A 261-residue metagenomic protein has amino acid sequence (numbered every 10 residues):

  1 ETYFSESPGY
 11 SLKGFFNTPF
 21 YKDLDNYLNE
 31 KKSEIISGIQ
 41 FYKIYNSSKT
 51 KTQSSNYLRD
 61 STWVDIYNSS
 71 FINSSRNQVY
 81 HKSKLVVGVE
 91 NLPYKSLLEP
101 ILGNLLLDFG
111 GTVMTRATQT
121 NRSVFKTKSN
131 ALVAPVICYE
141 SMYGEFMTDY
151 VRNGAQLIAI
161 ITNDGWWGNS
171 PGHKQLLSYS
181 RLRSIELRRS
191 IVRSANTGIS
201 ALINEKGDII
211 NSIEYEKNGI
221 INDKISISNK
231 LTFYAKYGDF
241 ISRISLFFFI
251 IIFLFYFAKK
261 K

Functional and structural regions predicted by a protein language model:
E1-K261: Solvent-exposed soluble domains appended to multi-pass membrane proteins
